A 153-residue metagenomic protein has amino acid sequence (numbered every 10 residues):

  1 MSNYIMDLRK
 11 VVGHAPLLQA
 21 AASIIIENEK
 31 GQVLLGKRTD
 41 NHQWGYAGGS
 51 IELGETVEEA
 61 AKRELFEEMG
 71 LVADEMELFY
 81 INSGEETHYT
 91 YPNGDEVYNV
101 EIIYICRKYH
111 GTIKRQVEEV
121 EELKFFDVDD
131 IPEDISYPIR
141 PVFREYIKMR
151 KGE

Functional and structural regions predicted by a protein language model:
M1-S23: Acidic, metal-coordinating catalytic segment for phosphate/diphosphate chemistry, firing primarily on the Nudix
Q19, T39-N41, Y46, A73 (+1 more regions): Short connector loops at helix/strand junctions that flank enzyme active sites, especially segments positioning acidic
A20-A22, G31, Y98-I102, E121: Change "...and in nucleic-acid phosphodiester-cleaving endonucleases..." to "...and in nucleic-acid processing enzymes
I26-E27, L35, C106-K108, F125: Conserved hydrophobic "DFG−1" position in protein kinase catalytic cores
N28-E68: Conserved Nudix-box catalytic region and its N-terminal flanking loop in Nudix hydrolases and closely related
V72-N82: A short coil-to-beta-strand element that immediately follows conserved catalytic motifs
N82-T112: Active-site-adjacent beta-strand/loop module that shapes the phosphate/pyrophosphate-binding cleft
I103-R107, K114-E145: NUDIX/MutT-family hydrolases
